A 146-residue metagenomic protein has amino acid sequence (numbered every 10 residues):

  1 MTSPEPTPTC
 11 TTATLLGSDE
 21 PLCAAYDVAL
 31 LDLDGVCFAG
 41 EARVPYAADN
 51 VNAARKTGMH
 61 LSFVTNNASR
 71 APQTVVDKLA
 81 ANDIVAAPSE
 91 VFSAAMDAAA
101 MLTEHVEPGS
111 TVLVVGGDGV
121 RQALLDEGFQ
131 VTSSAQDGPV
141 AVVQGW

Functional and structural regions predicted by a protein language model:
T2-L33, C37-W146: HAD-like aspartate-dependent phosphatase fold
